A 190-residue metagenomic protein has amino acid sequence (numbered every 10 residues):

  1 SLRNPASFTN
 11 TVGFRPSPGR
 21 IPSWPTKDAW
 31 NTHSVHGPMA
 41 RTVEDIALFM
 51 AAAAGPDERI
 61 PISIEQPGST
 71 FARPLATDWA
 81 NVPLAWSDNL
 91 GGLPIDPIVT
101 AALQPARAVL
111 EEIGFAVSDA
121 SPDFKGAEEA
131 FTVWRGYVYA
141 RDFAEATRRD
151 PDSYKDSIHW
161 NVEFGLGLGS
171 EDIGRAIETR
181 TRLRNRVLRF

Functional and structural regions predicted by a protein language model:
S1-N10: FAD-binding core of FAD-dependent oxidoreductases, characterized by glycine-rich FAD pyrophosphate-binding loops
S7, A52, T179-R182: Residues within well-ordered alpha-helical secondary structure of globular protein domains
T9-A101, A106: A short helix-breaking turn/cap at a secondary-structure junction
P61-G68, V82-P83, S87-L90, A120-T132 (+1 more regions): Flexible, acidic loop-helix segments that line cofactor/substrate-binding pockets
T70-P74, P97-S121, F143-R149, I173 (+1 more regions): Acyltransferase
D78-S87, G136-N185: Short helix-loop capping/hinge segments that flank enzyme active sites or metal/cofactor-binding pockets
P97-V99, E128-V138: Short glycine/threonine-rich loop-to-helix capping motif typified by GTGT followed within a few residues by an Asp-Pro
